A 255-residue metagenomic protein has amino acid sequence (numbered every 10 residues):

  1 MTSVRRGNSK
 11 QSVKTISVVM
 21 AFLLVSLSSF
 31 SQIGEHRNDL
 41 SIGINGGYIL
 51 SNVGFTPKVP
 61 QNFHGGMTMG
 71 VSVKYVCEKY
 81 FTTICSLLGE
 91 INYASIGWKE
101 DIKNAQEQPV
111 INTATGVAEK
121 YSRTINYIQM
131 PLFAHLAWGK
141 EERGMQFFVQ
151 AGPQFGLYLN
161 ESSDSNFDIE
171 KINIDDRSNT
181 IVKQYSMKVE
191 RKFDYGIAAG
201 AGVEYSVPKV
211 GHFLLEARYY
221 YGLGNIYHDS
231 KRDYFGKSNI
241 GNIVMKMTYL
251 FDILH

Functional and structural regions predicted by a protein language model:
M1-R37, N45, M247-H255: Bacterial Sec-dependent N-terminal signal peptides
Q32-D39, E78-C85, G139-Q146, V207-H212 (+1 more regions): Short loop/turn motifs that connect adjacent beta-strands in outer-membrane beta-barrel proteins
Q32-K74, D252-H255: Short glycine/proline- and aromatic-enriched beta-strand/turn motifs that initiate or cap beta-hairpins
R37, D194, A199-H255: Predominantly the C-terminal beta-signal and adjacent terminal strand-loop region of outer-membrane beta-barrel
I44-Y48, M69-Y75, Y93, M130-W138 (+4 more regions): Residues on the lipid-exposed face of transmembrane beta-strands in outer-membrane beta-barrel proteins
V53-F63, I96-I128, Y158-D194, N225-N242: Extracellular/periplasm-exposed beta-strand and loop segments of Gram-negative cell-envelope proteins, dominated by
H64-G70, I84-S86, I125-P131, Q146-F148 (+2 more regions): Transmembrane beta-barrel architecture of outer-membrane proteins
C85, A94-W98, T124-N126, A137-F148 (+3 more regions): Acidic/histidine-enriched, beta-strand-rich ligand/metal-binding domains
